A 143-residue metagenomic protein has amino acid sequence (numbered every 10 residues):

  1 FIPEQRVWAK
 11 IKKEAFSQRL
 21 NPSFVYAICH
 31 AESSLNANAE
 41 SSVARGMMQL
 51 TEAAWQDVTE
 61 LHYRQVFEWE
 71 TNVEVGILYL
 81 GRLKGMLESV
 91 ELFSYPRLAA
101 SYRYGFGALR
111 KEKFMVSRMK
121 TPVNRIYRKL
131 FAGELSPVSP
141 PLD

Functional and structural regions predicted by a protein language model:
F1, I11-A15, N36-A44, T59-E70 (+2 more regions): Second-shell loop/turn segments in exported
F1-L35, E70-V73, E134-L142: Export/targeting segments at the very N-terminus of extracytoplasmic proteins
A9-K13, Y26, E74-G81, P96 (+3 more regions): Solvent-exposed, polar/charged alpha-helical surfaces in well-ordered, non-transmembrane soluble domains, broadly
I11, I28-T59, Y79, G105-G107: Cell-wall polysaccharide-cleaving catalytic domain and substrate-binding groove, primarily in peptidoglycan/chitin
S17-N21, S41, L92-Y95: Extracellular/periplasmic catalytic domains that process cell-envelope and extracellular macromolecules
L20, V43-M47, L130: Short N-terminal helix-initiation segments at or just after the protein's N-terminus
E52-K111: Alpha-helical segment that forms one wall of the substrate-binding/catalytic cleft in peptidoglycan-active domains
F93-D143: Catalytic and substrate-binding regions of cell-wall glycan-acting enzymes that process beta-1,4-linked
